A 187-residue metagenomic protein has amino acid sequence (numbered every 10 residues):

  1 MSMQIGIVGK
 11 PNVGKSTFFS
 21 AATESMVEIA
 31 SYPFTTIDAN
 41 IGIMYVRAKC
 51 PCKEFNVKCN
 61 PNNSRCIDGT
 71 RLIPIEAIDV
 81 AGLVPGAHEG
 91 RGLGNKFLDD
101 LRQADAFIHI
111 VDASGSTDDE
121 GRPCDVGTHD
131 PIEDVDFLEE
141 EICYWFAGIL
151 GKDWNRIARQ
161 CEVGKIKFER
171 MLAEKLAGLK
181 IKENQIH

Functional and structural regions predicted by a protein language model:
M1-K182: Conserved G1/Walker A P-loop phosphate-binding module
N184-H187: Short, intrinsically disordered, charge-balanced linker/junction segments flanking boundaries in proteins
